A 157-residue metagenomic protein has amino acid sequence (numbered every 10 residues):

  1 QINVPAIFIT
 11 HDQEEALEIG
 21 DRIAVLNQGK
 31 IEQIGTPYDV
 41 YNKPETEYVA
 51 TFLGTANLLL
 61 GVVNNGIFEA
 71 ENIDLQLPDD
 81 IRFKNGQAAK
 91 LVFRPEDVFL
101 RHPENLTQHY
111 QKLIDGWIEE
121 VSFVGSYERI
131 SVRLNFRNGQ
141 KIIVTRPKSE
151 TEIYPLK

Functional and structural regions predicted by a protein language model:
Q1-Y48: ABC ATPase nucleotide-binding domains
V4, R22, L59, N64-G66 (+1 more regions): Structural detector for hydrophobic anchor residues on beta-strands
R22, F52, E104-N105: Residue-level signal for well-ordered alpha-helical positions
T36, Y48, V62, D115-W117: Residues located in well-ordered beta-strands
K43-N64, V92: C-terminal boundary and immediately downstream tail of ABC-type ATPase nucleotide-binding domains
A56, I67-K157: Non-catalytic connector elements of ABC transporters
